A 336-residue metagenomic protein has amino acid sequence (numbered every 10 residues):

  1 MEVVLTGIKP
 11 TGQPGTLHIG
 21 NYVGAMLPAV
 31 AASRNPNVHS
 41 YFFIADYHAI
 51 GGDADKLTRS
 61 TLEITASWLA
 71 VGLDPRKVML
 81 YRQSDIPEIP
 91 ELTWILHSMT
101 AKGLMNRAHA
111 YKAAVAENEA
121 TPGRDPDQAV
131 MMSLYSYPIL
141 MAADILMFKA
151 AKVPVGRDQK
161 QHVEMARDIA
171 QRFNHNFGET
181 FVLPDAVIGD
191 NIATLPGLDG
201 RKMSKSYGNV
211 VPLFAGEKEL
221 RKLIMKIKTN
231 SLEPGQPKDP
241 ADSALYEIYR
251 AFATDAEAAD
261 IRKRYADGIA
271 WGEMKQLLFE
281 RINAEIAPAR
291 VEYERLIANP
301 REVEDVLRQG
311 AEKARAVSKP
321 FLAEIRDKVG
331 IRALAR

Functional and structural regions predicted by a protein language model:
E2-A143, R290, E294: N-terminal Rossmann-like or analogous alpha/beta NTP/dinucleotide-binding catalytic cores that position adenine
P10-G12, V153-P154, N209: A generic structural motif
N21, Q161, R167-R336: Conserved nucleotide- and phosphate/pyrophosphate-binding catalytic cores in adenylate/nucleotidyl-handling enzymes
S33, T65, G72, T100-L104 (+4 more regions): A generic secondary-structure signal for well-formed alpha-helical elements
N37-V38, K102-N106, M147-P154, A253-I261 (+1 more regions): Short helix-capping/linker segments at secondary-structure and domain boundaries
A54, K152-G156, G235: Short, polar/flexible loop-turn hinges at active-site or ligand-entry regions and domain interfaces
E91-W94, R107-N176, F181-P196, K205 (+1 more regions): Classical nucleotidyltransferase
